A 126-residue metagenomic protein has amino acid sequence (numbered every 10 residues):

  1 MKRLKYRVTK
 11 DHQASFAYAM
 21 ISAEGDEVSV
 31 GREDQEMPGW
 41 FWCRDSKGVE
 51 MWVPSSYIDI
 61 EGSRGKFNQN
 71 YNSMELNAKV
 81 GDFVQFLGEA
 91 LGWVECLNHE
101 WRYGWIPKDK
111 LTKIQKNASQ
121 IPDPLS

Functional and structural regions predicted by a protein language model:
M1-S126: Src homology 3 (SH3)-mediated interaction modules
